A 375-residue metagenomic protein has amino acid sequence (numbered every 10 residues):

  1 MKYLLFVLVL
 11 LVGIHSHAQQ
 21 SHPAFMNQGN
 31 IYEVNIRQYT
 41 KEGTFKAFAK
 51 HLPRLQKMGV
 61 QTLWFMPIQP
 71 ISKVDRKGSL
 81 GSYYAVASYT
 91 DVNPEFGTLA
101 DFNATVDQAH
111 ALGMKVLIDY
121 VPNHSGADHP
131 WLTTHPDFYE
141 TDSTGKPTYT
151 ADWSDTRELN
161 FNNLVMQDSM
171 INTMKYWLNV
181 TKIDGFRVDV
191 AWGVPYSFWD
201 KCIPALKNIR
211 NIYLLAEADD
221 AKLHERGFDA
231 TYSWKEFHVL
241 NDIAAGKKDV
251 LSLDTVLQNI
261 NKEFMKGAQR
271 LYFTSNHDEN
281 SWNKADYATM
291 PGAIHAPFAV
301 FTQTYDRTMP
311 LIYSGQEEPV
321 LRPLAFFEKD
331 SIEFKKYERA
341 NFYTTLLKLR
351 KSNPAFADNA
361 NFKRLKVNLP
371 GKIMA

Functional and structural regions predicted by a protein language model:
Y3-G13: Sec-dependent N-terminal signal peptides
I14-A18: Sec/Tat signal peptide C-region and signal peptidase I cleavage site
Q20-K46, K50-Q61, P67-T181, W199-N208 (+1 more regions): Substrate-binding/active-site clefts of carbohydrate-active enzymes
N30-Y32, L63-F65, V116-I118, F186 (+4 more regions): Hydrophobic faces of well-ordered beta-strands that scaffold small-molecule active sites in alpha/beta enzyme cores
R37-Y39, I68, V121-N123, A191-G193 (+2 more regions): Active-site beta-loop-alpha junctions enriched in small/polar residues
N172, N179, D189-F273, F301 (+2 more regions): Active-site-proximal helices and loops of the catalytic beta/alpha 8
L271-Y337: Aromatic/acidic polysaccharide-binding cleft in carbohydrate-active enzymes
R364-A375: Carbohydrate-binding surface patches
